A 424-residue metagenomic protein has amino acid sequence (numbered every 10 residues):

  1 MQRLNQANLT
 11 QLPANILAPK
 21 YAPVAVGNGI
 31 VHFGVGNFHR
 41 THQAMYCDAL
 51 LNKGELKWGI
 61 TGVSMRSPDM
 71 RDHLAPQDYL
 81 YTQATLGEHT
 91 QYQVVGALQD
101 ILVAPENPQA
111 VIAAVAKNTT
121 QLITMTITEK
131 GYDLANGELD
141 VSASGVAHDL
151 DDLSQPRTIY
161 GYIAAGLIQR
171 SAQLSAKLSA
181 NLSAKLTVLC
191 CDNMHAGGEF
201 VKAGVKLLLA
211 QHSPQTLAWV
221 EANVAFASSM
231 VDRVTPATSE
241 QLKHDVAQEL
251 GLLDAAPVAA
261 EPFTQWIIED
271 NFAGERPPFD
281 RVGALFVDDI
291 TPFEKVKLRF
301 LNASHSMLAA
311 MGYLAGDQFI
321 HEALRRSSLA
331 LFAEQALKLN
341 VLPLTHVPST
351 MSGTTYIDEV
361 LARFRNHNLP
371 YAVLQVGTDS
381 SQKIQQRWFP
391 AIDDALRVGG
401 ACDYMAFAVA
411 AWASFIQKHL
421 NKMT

Functional and structural regions predicted by a protein language model:
M1-T424: Substrate/ligand-engaging "lid" and interaction regions
